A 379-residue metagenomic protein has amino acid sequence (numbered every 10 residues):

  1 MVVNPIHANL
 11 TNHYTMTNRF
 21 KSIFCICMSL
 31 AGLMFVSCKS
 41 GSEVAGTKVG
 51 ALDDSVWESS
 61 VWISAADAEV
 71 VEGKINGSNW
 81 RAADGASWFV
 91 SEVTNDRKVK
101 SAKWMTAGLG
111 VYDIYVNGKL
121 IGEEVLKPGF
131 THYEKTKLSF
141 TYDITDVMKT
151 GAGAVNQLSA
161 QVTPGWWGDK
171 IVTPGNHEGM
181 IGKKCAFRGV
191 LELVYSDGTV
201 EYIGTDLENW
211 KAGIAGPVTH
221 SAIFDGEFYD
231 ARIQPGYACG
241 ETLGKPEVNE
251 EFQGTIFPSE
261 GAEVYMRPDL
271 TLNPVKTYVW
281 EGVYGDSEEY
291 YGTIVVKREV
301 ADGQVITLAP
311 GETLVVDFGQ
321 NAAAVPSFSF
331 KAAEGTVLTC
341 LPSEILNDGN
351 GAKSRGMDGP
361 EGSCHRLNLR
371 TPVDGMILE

Functional and structural regions predicted by a protein language model:
T15-C25: Bacterial N-terminal signal peptides that target proteins for export
I26-A31: Sec-dependent N-terminal signal peptides
M34-S37: C-terminal motif of bacterial Sec signal peptides marking the signal peptidase cleavage site
S40-E379: Extracellular/oxidizing-compartment recognition motifs
